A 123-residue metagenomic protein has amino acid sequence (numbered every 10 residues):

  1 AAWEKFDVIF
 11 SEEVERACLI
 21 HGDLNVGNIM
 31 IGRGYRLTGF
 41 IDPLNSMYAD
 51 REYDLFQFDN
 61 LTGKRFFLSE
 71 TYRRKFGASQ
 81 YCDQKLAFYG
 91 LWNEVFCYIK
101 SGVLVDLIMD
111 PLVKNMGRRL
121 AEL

Functional and structural regions predicted by a protein language model:
A1-G22, G32-R33, N115-M116: An alpha-helical support segment within catalytic cores of ATP-dependent transferases
W3, R65-S69, F88, M109 (+1 more regions): A structural signal for well-ordered alpha-helical scaffolds and beta->alpha junctions
F10, D59, I99-G102: Hydrophobic residues in alpha-helical segments
E12, K64, A78-Y81, V103-I108: Alpha-helical structural elements of signaling/regulatory helical domains
E12, Y81-C82, R118-L123: C-terminal, non-catalytic tails of nucleotide-sugar-dependent glycosyltransferases
A17-I20, N25-Q84: Active-site Asp-x-Gly
R74, C97-L123: ATP/Mg2+ or Mg2+-diphosphate-binding catalytic cores that bind nucleotide phosphates or diphosphates via glycine-rich
L86-F96: Hydrophobic alpha-helical segments that form the core of small-molecule binding pockets and/or dimer interfaces
